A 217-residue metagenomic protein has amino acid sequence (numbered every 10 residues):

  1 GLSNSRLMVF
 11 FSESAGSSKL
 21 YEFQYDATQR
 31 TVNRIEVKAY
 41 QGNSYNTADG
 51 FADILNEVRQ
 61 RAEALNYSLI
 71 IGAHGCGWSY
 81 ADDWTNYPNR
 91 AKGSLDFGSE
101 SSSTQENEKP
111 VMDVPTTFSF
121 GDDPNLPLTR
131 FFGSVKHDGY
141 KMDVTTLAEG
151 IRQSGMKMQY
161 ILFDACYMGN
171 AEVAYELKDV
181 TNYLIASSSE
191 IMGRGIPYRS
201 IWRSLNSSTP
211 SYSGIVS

Functional and structural regions predicted by a protein language model:
G1-I70, G75, S79-E149: Divalent cation-coordinating acidic motifs and surrounding scaffolds that mediate Ca2+/Mg2+/Mn2+/Zn2+-dependent binding
D96-S217: Terminal, contiguous helix-loop blocks that mediate binding/assembly
